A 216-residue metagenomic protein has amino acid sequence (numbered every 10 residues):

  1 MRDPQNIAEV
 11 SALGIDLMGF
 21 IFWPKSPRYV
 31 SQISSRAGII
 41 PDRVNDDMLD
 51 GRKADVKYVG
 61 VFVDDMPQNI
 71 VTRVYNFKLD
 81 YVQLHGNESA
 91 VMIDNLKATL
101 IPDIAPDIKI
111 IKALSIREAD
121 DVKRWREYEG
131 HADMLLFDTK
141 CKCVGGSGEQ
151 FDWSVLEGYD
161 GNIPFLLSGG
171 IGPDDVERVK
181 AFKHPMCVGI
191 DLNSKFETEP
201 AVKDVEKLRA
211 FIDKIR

Functional and structural regions predicted by a protein language model:
M1-R216: Conserved N-terminal beta1-alpha1 strand-loop-helix module at the mouth
